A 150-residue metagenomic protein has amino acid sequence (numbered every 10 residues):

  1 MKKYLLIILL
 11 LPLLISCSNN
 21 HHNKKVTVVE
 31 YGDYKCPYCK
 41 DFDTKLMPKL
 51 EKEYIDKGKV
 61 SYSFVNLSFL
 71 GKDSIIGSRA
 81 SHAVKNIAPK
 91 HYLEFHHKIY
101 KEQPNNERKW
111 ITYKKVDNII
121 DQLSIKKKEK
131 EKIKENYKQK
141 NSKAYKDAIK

Functional and structural regions predicted by a protein language model:
M1-Y4: Positively charged n-region of N-terminal signal peptides that target proteins for export
L10-L11, V29: Residue-level signal for mature regions of secreted extracellular proteins and peptides
L13-S16: C-terminal motif of bacterial Sec signal peptides marking the signal peptidase cleavage site
N19: Short, conserved catalytic or interaction motifs in soluble domains
H22-P37, D43, Y62-N66: Short active-site neighborhood of thiol/selenol oxidoreductases, capturing the structured segment around
G32, K40-D56: Typically the conserved alpha-helix immediately C-terminal to a functionally engaged Cys/Sec in thioredoxin-like
D56-S74: Thiol-based oxidoreductase modules, predominantly thioredoxin-like and allied folds used for disulfide exchange
F69-K150: Cysteine-centric redox/oxidoreductase cores and disulfide-bonded domains
